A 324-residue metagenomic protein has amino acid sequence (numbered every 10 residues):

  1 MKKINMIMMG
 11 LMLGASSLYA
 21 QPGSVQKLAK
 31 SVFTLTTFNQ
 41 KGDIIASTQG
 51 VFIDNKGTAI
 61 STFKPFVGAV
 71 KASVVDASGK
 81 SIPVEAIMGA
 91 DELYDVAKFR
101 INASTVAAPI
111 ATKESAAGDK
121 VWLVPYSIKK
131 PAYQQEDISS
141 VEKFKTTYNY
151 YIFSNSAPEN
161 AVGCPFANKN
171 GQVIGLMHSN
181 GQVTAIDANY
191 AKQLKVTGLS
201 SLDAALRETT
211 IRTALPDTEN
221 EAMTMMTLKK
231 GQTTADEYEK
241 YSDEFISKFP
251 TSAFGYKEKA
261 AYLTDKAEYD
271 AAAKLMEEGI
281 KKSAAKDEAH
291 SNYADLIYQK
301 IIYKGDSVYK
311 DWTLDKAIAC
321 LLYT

Functional and structural regions predicted by a protein language model:
Q21, F38-K56, S61-T62, I82-P83 (+1 more regions): A conserved glycine-rich beta-strand in the N-terminal activation segment of trypsin-fold
Q21-S24, V106-Y151, A157-A161, M177-A188 (+1 more regions): Flexible, gly/ser-rich surface segments that form the specificity/activation loops bordering the active-site cleft
P22-V25, G175-E237, Y241: C-terminal cap/linker of serine protease catalytic domains
D54-Y133, T147-Y148: Conserved active-site neighborhood of the chymotrypsin/trypsin-like protease fold
T210-T233, P250-Y262, A285-G305: Amphipathic alpha-helical repeat scaffolds of TPR domains
E244-F245, E278-G279: Canonical positions in the second alpha-helix
Y323-T324: Conserved small/polar residues in nucleotide/adenosyl-binding loops
